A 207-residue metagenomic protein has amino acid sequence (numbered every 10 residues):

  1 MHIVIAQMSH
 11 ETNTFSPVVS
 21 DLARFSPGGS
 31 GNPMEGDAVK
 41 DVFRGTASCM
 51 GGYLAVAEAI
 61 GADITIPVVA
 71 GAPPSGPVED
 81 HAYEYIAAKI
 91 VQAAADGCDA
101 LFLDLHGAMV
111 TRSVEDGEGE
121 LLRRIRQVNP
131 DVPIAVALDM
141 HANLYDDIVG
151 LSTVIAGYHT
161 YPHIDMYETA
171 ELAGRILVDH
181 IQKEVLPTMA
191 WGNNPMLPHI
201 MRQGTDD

Functional and structural regions predicted by a protein language model:
M1-A59: N-terminal amphipathic/basic leader segments beginning at the initiator methionine
V4, M8-E11, F15, V78-A87 (+1 more regions): Active-site histidine-anchored catalytic micro-motif
G28, A59-T65, G150-S152, E184-G192: Short, compositionally biased low-complexity segments
S30-D41, V68-P77, H106: Glycine-/proline-rich flexible loop or hinge segments
F43, G76, D80, H163 (+2 more regions): Hydrophobic alpha-helical scaffolding
C49-M50, L54-V91: Low-complexity, highly charged intrinsically disordered N-terminal segments that act as targeting/localization
P74-G76, H106-V110, P162, N193-R202: Active-site-proximal beta-alpha loop/turn segments in soluble metabolic enzymes
I181-D207: Internal, active-site/partner-interface "lid" segment
